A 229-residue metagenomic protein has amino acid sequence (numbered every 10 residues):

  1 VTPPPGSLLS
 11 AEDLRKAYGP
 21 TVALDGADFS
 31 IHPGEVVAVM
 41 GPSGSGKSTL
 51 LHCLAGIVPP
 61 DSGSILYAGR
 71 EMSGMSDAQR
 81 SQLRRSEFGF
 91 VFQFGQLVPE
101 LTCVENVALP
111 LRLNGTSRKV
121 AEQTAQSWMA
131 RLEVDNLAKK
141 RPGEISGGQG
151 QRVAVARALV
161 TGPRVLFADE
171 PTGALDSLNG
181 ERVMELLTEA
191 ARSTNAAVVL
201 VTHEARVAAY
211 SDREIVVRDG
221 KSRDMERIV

Functional and structural regions predicted by a protein language model:
V1-R15, R223-V229: ABC-family P-loop ATPase nucleotide-binding domain
S7-S10, R15-Y210, E214-V217: ABC family nucleotide-binding domain
